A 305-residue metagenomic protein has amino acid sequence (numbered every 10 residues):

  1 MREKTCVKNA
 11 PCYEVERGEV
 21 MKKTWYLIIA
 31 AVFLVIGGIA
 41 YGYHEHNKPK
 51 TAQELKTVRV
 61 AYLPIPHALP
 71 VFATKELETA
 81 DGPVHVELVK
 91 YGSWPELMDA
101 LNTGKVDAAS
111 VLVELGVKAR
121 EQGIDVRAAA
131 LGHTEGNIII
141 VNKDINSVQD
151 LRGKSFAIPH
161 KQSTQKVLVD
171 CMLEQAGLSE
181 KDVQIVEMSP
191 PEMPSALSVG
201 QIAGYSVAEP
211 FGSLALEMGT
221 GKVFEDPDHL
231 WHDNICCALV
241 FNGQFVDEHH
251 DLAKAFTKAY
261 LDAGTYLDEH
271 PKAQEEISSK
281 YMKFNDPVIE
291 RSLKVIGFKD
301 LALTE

Functional and structural regions predicted by a protein language model:
E3-V20: Short, Lys/Arg-enriched N-terminal segments with co-localized hydrophobic residues within the first ~10-30 amino acids
V20-F33: N-terminal Sec-pathway targeting helices
Y26, Y43-S179, Q184-E187, A203-P210 (+2 more regions): Short, glycine-/small- and polar/acidic-enriched structural segments that line small-molecule recognition paths
A68-F72, M98, V113-G116, K166 (+10 more regions): Extracytoplasmic/secreted envelope proteins and their assembly/folding machinery, especially bacterial periplasmic
V111, V207, F241, E248 (+1 more regions): A conserved hydrophobic position in a structured secondary element of the catalytic/binding core that shapes
L131-V141, G221-H249, A253, T257-Y260 (+1 more regions): Periplasmic-binding protein-like
A215: Short helix- or helix-capping micro-motifs that position conserved polar/aromatic residues at function-defining sites
D247-E305: Secondary-structure end/capping motifs
